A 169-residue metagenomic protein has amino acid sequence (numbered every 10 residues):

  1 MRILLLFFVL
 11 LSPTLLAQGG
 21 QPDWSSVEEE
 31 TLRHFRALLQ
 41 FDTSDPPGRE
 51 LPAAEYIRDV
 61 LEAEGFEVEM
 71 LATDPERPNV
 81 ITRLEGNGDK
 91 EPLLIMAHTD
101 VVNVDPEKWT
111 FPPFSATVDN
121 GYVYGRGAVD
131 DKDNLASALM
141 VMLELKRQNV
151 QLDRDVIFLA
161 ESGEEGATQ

Functional and structural regions predicted by a protein language model:
L4-T14: Bacterial N-terminal signal peptides
L5, A72, E164-T168: Intrinsically disordered, low-complexity segments enriched in glycine/proline and serine/threonine
G19-A128, L135, M142-D155: Acidic/His- and Gly-rich active-site-bordering loop/insert found across diverse amide/peptide-bond hydrolases
S137-M140, A167: Membrane-embedded alpha-helical core segments of multi-pass
D153-Q169: Histidine/acidic-residue-rich, glycine-tolerant segments that coordinate divalent metal ions
